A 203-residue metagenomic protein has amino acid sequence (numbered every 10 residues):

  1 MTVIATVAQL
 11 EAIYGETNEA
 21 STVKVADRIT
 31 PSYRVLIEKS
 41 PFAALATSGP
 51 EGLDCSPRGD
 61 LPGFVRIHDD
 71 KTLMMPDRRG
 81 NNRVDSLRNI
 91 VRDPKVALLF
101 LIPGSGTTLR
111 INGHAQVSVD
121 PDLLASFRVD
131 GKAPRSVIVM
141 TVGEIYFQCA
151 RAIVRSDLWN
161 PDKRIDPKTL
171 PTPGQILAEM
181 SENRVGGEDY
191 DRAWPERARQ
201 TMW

Functional and structural regions predicted by a protein language model:
M1-W203: Binding-site signature for planar aromatic cofactors or substrates
